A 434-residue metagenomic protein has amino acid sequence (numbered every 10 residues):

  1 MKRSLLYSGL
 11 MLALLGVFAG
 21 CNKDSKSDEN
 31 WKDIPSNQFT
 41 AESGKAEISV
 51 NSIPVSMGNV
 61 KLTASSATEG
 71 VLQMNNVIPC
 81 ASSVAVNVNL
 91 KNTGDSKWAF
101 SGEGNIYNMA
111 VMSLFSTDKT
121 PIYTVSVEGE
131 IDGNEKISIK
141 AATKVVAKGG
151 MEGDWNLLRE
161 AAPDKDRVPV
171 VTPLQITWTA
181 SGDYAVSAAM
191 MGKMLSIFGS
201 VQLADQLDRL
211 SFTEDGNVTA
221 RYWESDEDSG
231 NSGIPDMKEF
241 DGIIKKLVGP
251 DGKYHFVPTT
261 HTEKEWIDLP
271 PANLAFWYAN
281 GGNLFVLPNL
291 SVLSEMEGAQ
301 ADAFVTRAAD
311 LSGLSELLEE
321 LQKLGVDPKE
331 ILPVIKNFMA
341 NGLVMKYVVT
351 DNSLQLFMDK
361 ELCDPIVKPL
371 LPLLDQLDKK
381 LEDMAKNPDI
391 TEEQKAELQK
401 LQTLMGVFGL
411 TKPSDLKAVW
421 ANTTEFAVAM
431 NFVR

Functional and structural regions predicted by a protein language model:
M1-G9: Bacterial N-terminal signal peptides that target proteins for export
S4, N22-K193, I197-S200, L207 (+2 more regions): Acidic/polar, low-complexity intrinsically disordered N-terminal segments immediately downstream of a Sec signal
G16-G20: C-terminal motif of bacterial Sec signal peptides marking the signal peptidase cleavage site
V55-N87, P169-A303: N-terminal glycine/threonine-rich, aromatic-flanked beta-hairpin/loop signature
I78-A85, Y107-F115, V145-G149, D164-R167 (+3 more regions): Short, surface-exposed beta-strand/loop "edge" segments at domain boundaries and coil↔beta transitions
G102-G104, A141, Y222, P288 (+1 more regions): Residue-level recognition of conserved beta-strand positions in structured domain cores
L247, G252-A275, A279-R434: Hydrophilic extracytoplasmic domains
